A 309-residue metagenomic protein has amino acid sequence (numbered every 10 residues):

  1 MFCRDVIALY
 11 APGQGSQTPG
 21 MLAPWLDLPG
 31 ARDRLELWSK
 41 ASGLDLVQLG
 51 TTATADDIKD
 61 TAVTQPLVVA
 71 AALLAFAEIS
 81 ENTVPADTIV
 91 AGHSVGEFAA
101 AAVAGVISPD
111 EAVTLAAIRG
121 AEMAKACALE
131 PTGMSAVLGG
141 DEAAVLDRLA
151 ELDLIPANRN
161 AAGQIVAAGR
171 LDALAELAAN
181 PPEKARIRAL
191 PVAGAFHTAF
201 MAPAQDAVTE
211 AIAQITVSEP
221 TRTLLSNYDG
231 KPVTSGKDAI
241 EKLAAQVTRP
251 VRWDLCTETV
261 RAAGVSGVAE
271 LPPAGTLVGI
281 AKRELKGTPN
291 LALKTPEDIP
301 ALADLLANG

Functional and structural regions predicted by a protein language model:
F2-A144, L190, G267-E297: FabD-like malonyl-/acyl-CoA
Q14-S16, S42-L44, T54, A104-P250: Alpha/beta catalytic cores of group-transfer enzymes, especially the acyltransferase/condensing modules of polyketide
L174, V278, P300: Short alpha-helix immediately C-terminal to the canonical SAM-binding loop
F200, I299-L305: Short, charged, surface-exposed secondary-structure boundary motifs
V251-T259: A short, well-structured juxtamembrane/interface segment
R261-G264: Non-catalytic positions within long, well-ordered alpha-helices that form the structural scaffold/packing of enzyme
